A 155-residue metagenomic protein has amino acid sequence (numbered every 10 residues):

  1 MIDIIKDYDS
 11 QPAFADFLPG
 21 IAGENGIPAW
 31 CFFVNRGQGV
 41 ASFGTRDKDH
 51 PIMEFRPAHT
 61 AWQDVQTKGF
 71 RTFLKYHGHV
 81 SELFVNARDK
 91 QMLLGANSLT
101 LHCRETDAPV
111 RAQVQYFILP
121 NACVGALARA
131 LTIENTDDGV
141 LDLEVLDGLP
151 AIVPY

Functional and structural regions predicted by a protein language model:
M1-Y155: Anionic coordination/interaction segments
